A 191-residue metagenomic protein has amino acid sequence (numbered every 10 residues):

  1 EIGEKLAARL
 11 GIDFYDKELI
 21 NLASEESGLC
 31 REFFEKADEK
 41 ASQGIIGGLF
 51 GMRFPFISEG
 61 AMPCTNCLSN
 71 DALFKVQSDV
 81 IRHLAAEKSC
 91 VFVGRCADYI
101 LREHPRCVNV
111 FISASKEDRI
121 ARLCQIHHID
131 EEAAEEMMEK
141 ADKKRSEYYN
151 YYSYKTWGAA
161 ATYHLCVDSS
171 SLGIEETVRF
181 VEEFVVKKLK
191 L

Functional and structural regions predicted by a protein language model:
E1-A7: Glycine-rich phosphate-binding P-loop
G11-E25: Short beta-strand-centered segment that lines the nucleotide-binding/catalytic pocket of NTP-utilizing
S24-S89: ATP-dependent small-molecule kinase phosphotransfer cores that center on conserved nucleotide phosphate-binding segments
E39-L49, F54, D130-E175: Small-molecule kinase domains that catalyze NTP-dependent phosphoryl transfer to phosphate-bearing small molecules
S78, I174-E182: Short, amphipathic alpha-helical "lid/cap" segments that border enzyme active or binding sites
L84, C96-E103: RNA pseudouridine synthases
E103-H127, E131-A141: Conserved phosphate-donor/acceptor-positioning beta-strand/loop module used by diverse small-molecule
